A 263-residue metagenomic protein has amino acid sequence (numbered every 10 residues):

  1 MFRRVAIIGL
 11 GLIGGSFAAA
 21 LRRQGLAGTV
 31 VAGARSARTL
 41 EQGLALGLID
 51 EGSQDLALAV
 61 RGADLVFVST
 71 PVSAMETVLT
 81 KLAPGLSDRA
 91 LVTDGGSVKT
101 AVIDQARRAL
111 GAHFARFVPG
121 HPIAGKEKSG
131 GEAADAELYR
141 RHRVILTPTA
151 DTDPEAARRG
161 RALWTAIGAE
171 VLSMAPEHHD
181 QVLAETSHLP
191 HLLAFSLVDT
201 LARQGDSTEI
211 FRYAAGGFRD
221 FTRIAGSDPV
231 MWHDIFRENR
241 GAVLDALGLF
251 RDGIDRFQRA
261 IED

Functional and structural regions predicted by a protein language model:
M1-A63: NAD(P)+-binding Rossmann beta1-loop-alpha1 motif at the extreme N-terminus of oxidoreductases
R4, T29, R116, R143 (+1 more regions): Residues at the starts of beta-strands that form the adenosine-phosphate
L56-L91: Rossmann-like NAD(P)-binding element
S69-P71, G96, P148: Glycine-rich, N-terminal phosphate-binding loop of Rossmann-like dinucleotide-binding domains
K81-E132: Rossmann-like NAD(P)(H) cofactor-binding subdomain of soluble oxidoreductases
A136-R223: Internal alpha-helical scaffold of NAD(P)-dependent oxidoreductase catalytic cores
S207-D263: Interdomain hinge/lid region at the active-site interface of Rossmann-like NAD(P)-dependent oxidoreductases
